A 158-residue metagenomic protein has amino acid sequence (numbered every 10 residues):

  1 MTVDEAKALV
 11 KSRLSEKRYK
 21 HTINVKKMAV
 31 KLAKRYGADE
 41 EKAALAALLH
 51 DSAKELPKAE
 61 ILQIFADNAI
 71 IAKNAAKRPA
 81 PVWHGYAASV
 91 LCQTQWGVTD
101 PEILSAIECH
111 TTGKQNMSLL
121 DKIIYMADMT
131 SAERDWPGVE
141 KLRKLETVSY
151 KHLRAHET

Functional and structural regions predicted by a protein language model:
M1-T2: Non-catalytic interface/linker regions that flank or bridge core catalytic/transmembrane domains
E5-S12, V30-Y150: Divalent metal-dependent catalytic cores for phosphoryl transfer on phosphate-bearing substrates
H21: N-terminal glycine-rich anion-binding loops that anchor highly charged ligand groups
K151-T158: Conserved small/polar residues in nucleotide/adenosyl-binding loops
